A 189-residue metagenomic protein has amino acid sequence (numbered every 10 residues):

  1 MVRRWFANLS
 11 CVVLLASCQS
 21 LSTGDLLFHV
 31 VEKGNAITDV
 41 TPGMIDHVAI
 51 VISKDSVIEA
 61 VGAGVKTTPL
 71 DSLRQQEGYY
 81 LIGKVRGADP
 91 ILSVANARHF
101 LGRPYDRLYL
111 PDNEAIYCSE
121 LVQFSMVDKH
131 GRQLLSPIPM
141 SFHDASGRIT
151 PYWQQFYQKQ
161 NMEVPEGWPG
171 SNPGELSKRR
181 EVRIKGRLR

Functional and structural regions predicted by a protein language model:
M1, D55, A63-V65, D71 (+3 more regions): Bimodal feature
M1-L9: Bacterial N-terminal signal peptides that target proteins for export
L26-V85, Y105-I116: Glycine-rich catalytic cores of cysteine/serine-nucleophile enzymes that process amide/ester linkages in cell-envelope
L81-S141: Active-site nucleophile-His-acid catalytic modules used for acyl/amide transfer and hydrolysis across diverse enzymes
E114-R189: Activation targets extended, charge/polar-rich intrinsically disordered C-terminal tails
